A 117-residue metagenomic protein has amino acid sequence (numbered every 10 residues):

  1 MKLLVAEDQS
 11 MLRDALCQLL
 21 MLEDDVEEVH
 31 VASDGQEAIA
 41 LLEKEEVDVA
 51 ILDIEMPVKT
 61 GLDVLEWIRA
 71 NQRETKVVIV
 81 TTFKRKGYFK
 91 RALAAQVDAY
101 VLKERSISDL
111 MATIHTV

Functional and structural regions predicted by a protein language model:
Q9-H30: Two-component/phosphorelay signaling modules centered on CheY-like receiver
V31-V49: Acidic, metal-coordinating helix/loop segments flanking the phosphotransfer/catalytic sites of two-component signaling
D34-E37, V58-D63: Acidic catalytic/metal-coordinating carboxylates
A40, L62-R73: Short amphipathic alpha-helix used as the core "switch/output" element in two-component signaling
D48, I54-E55: The short loop immediately C-terminal to the conserved phospho-acceptor aspartate in CheY-like receiver
D53, T81: Active-site residues of response regulator receiver
G87, R105-H115: C-terminal output helix
